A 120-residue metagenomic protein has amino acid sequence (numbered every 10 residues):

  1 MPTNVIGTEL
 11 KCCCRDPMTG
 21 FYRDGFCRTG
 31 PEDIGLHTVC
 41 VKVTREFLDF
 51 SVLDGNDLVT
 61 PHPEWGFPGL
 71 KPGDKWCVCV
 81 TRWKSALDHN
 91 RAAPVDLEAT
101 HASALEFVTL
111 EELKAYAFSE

Functional and structural regions predicted by a protein language model:
M1-E46, A115-S119: Extended boundary segments
H37, P72, A93: Residues that flank catalytic or metal-binding motifs in active/ligand-binding sites
K42-D57: Short, basic/aromatic beta-hairpin or loop at an interaction surface
V59-G66: Short alpha-helix capping/helix-loop boundary micro-motifs
W83-E106: Short, compositionally biased
H101-E120: Glycine- and charge-enriched low-complexity intrinsically disordered segments
